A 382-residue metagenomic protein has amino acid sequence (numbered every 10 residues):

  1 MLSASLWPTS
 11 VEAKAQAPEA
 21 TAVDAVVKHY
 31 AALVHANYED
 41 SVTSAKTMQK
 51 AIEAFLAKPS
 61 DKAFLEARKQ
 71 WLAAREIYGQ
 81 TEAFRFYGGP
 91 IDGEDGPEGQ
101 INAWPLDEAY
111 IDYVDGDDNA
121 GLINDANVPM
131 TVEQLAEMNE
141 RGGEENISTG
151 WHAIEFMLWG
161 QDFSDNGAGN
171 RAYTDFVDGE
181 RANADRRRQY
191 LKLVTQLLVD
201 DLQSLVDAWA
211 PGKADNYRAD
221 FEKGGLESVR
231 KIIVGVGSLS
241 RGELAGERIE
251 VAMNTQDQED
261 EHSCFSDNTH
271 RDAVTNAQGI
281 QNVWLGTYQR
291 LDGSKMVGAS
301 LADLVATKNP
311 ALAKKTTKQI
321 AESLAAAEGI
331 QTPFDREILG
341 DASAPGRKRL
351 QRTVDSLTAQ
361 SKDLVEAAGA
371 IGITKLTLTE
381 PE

Functional and structural regions predicted by a protein language model:
M1-S5: Bacterial N-terminal signal peptides
W7-K14: Sec/Tat signal peptide C-region and signal peptidase I cleavage site
Q16-E382: Mature extracytoplasmic or organellar-lumen-exposed domains after removal of signal/transit peptides
